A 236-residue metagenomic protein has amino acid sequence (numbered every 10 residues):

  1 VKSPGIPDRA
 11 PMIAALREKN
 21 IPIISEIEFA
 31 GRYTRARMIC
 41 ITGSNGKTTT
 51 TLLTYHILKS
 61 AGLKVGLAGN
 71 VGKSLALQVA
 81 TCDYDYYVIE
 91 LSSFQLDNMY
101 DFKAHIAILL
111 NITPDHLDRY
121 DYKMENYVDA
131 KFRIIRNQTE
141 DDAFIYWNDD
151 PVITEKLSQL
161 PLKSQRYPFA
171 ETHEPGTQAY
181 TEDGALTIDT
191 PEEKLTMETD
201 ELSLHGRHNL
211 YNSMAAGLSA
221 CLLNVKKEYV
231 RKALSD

Functional and structural regions predicted by a protein language model:
V1: Glycine/alanine-rich phosphate-binding loops at beta-alpha junctions
P4-N148, V152-S164, A220-C221: Phosphate-binding loop of NTP-binding sites
D121-E125, K163-D236: Adenine nucleotide phosphate-binding catalytic loops in nucleotide-utilizing enzymes
